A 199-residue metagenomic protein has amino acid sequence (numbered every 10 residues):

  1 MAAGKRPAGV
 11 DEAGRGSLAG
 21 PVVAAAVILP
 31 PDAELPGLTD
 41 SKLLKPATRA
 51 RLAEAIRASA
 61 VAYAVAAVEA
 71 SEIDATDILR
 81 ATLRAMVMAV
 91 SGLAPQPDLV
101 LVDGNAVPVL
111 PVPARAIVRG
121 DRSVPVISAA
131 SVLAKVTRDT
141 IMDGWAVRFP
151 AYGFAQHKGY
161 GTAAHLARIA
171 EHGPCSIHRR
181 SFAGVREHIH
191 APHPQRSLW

Functional and structural regions predicted by a protein language model:
M1-W199: RNase H-like, Mg2+-dependent phosphodiesterase core, and more generally RNA phosphate-backbone-engaging helix-loop
